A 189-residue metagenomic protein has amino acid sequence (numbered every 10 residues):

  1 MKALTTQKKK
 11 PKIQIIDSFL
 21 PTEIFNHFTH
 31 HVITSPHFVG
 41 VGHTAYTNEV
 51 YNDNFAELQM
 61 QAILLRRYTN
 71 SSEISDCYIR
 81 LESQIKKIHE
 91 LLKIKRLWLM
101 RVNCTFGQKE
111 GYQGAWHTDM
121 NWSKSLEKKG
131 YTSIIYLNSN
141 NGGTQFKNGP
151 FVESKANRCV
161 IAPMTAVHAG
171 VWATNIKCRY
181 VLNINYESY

Functional and structural regions predicted by a protein language model:
M1-K95: Non-heme Fe(II)/2-oxoglutarate
C104-S125: Conserved short histidine dyad/triad with adjacent acidic residue
G111-W116, K128-G130, Y136-K155: A short beta-strand-loop-beta hairpin characteristic of the jelly-roll/cupin
A115-W116, V167-N175: Short beta-strand His + acidic residue motifs that chelate non-heme Fe in jelly-roll/DSBH and cupin folds
K124-K129, T174-C178: A generic structural micro-feature
S133-I135, C159, I176-Y189: A short hydrophobic beta-strand segment most commonly corresponding to one strand of the jelly-roll/cupin
V152-A169: Conserved metal-binding segment of the jelly-roll/cupin
